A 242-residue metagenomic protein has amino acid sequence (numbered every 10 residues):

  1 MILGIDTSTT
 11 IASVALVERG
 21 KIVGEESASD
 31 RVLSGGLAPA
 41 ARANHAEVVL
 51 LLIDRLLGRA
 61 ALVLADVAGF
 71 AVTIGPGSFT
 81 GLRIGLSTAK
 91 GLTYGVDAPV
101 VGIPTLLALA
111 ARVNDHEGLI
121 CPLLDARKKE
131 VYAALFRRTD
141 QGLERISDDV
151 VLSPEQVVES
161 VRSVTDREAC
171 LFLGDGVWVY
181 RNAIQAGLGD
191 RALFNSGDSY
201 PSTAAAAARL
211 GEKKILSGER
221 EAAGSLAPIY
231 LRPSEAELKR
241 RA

Functional and structural regions predicted by a protein language model:
M1-I74, P201: N-terminal beta-alpha supersecondary unit
S8-I11, K129, G224-S225: Short, basic and Ser/Thr-rich N-terminal targeting/leader segments
K21, S29-N44, P99-P201, L216 (+2 more regions): Surface "functional belts" at beta-alpha junctions
A46-I53, A89, L106, P154 (+2 more regions): A general structural signal for well-ordered alpha-helical segments in protein cores
L56-A60, G95, V113, A207-I215: Stable alpha-helical structural segments in soluble proteins, enriched in small hydrophobic residues
A71-G102: DPxDG-like acidic metal-binding loop motif
G197-P228: Glycine-rich phosphate-binding/hydrolytic loop that grips phosphoryl groups
